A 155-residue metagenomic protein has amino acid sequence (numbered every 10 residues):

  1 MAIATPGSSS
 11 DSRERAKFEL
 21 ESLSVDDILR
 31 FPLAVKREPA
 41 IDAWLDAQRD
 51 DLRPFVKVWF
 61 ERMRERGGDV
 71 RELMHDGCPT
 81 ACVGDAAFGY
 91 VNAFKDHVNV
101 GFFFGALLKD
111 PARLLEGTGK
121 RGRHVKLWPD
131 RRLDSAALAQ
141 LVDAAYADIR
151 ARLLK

Functional and structural regions predicted by a protein language model:
A2-G7, D11-K155: Charge-dense, helix-prone N-terminal extensions
